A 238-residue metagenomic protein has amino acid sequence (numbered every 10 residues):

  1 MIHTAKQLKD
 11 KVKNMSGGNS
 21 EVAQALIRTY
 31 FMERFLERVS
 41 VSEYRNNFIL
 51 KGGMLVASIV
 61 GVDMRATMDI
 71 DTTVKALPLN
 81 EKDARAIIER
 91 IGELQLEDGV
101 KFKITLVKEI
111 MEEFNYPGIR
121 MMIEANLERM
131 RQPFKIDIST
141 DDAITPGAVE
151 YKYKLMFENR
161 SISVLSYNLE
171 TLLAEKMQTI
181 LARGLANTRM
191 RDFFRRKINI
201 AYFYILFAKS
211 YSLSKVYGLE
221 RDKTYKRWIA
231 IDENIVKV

Functional and structural regions predicted by a protein language model:
M1-F48, A57-A66, I70-V238: Structured mid-to-C-terminal alpha-helical surface segments
